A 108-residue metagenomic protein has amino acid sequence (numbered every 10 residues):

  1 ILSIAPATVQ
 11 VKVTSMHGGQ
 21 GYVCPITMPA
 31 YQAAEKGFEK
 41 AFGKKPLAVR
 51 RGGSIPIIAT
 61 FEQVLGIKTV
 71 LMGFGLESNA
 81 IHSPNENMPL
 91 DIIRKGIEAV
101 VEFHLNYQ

Functional and structural regions predicted by a protein language model:
I1: Phosphate/pyrophosphate-binding loop motifs in nucleotide- or prenyl diphosphate-using proteins
I4-Q108: An extended, acidic, His-containing surface patch that forms the Zn2+-binding/catalytic region of metallohydrolases
